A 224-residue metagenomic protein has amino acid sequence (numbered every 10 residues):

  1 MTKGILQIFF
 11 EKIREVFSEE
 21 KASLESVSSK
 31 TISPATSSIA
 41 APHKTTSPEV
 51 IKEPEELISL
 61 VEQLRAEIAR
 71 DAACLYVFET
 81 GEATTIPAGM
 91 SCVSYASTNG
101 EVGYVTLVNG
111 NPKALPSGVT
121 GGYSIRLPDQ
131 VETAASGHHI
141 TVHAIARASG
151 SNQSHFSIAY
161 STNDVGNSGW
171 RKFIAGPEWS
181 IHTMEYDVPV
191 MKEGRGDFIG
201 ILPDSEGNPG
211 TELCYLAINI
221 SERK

Functional and structural regions predicted by a protein language model:
M1-I32: Low-complexity, charge- and small-residue-enriched intrinsically disordered regions
F10, R14, K30-Y95: Extracellular carbohydrate-recognition regions
A96-G121: Short carbohydrate-recognition loop motifs
I125-Q153, M184: Extra-cytoplasmic beta-strand recognition segments
T141-I145, S157, T183-E185, F198-G200 (+1 more regions): Beta-strand secondary-structure signal
S151-T162: Beta-strand acidic-aromatic groove motif in beta-rich domains, primarily in extracellular
N163-G196: Extracellular carbohydrate recognition and processing domains and analogous Trp-centered ligand-binding platforms
D187-K224: Extracellular beta-strand ligand-recognition surfaces/modules
